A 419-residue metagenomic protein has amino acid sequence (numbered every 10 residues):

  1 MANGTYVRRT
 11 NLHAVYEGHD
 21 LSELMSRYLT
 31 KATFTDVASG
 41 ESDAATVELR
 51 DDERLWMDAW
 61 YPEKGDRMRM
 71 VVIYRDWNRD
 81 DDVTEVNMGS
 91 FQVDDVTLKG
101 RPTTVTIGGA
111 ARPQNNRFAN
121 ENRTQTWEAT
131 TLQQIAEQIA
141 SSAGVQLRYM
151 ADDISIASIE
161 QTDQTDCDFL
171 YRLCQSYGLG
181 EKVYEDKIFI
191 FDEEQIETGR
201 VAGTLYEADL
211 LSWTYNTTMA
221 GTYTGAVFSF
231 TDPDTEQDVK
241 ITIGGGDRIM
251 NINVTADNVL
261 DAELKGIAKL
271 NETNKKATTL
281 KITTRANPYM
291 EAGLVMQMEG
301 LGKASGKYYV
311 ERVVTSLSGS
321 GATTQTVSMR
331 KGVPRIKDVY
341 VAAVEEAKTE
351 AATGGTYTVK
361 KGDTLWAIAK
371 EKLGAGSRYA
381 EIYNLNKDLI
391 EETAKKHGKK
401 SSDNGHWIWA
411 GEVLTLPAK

Functional and structural regions predicted by a protein language model:
M1-Q114: Assembly/oligomerization scaffold segments
A2, D81, T104-N115, Q146-S212 (+2 more regions): Short beta-strand-centered interaction patches in the first periplasmic/extracellular domains of large envelope
A32-E63, L211-T356: An acidic/polar, Gly/Ser/Thr-rich interaction patch typically located in mid-to-C-terminal regions of proteins
M70, Q297-M298, A367, L416: A generic structural signal for residues embedded in beta-strands
N115-Q138, R148-R172, T284, K360-G362: Short acidic/polar beta-strand-loop edge motifs in secreted extracellular and Gram-negative envelope-associated
E121, T349-G376, A380-N384, W407 (+1 more regions): Primarily a LysM-type cell-wall glycan-binding module
Y383-N404: Short acidic beta-strand-loop surface patches of small beta-rich interaction domains
